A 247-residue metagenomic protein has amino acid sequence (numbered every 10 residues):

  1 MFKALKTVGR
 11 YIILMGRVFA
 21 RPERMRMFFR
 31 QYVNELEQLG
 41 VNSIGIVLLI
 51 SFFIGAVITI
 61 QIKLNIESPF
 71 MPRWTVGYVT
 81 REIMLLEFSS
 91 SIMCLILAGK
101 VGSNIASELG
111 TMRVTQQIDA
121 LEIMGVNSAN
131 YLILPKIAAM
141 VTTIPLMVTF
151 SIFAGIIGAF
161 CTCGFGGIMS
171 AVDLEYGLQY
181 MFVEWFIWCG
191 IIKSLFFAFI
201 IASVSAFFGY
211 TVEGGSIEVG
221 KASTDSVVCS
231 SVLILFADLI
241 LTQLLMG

Functional and structural regions predicted by a protein language model:
M1-R30, F208-G209, E213: Short, membrane-interfacial amphipathic segments enriched in basic
E23-L49: Membrane-interface helix starts
L39-I92, I96: Active-site cofactor/substrate anionic-group-binding motifs, chiefly glycine- and Lys/Arg-rich phosphate-binding loops
G40, I44, L48, F88 (+4 more regions): Selective transmembrane-helix segments that form parts of the transport pathway or gating/packing helices in multipass
I50-F53, L97, L134-C163, F196 (+3 more regions): Hydrophobic alpha-helical transmembrane segments that constitute the membrane-spanning cores of multi-pass membrane
Q61-L85, F153-L195, S203-A222, L244-G247: Membrane-interfacial helix-loop-helix connectors in multipass membrane proteins
V76-D119, V204: Hydrophobic alpha-helical transmembrane segments of multi-pass membrane transport proteins
L109-L134, S216-V219: Short cytoplasmic-facing helical segments at TM-TM junctions of multi-pass membrane proteins
